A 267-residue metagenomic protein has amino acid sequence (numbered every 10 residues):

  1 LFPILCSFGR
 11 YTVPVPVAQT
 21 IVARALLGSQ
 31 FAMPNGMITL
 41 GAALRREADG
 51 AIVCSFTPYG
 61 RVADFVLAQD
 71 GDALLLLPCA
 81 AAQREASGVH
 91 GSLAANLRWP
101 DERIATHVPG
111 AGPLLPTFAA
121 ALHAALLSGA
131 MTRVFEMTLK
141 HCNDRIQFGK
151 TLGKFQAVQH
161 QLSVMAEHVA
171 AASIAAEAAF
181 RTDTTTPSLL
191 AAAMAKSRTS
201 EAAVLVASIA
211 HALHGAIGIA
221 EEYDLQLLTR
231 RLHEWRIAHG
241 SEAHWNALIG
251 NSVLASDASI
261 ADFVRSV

Functional and structural regions predicted by a protein language model:
L1-Y11, L115-V267: Alpha-helical interface subdomain recognition
T12-I21, A25-E136, K140, F263-V267: FAD-binding core of flavoproteins
